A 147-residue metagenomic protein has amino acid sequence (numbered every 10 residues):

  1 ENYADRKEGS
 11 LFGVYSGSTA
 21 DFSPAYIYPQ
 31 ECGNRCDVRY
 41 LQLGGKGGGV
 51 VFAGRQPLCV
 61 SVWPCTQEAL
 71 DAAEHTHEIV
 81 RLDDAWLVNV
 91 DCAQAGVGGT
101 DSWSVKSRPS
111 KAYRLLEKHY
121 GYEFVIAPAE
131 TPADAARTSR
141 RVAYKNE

Functional and structural regions predicted by a protein language model:
E1-E147: Beta-strand/loop-rich accessory regions of lumenal/periplasmic or secreted enzymes, predominantly carbohydrate-active
